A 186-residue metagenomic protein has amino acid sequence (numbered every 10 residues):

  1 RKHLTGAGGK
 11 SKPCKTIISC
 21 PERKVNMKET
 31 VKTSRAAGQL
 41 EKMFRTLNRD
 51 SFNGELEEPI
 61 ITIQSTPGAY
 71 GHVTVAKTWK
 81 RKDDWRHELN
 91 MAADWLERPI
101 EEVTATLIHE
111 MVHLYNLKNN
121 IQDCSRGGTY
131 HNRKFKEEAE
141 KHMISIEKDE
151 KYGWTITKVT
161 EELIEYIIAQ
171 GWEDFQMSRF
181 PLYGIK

Functional and structural regions predicted by a protein language model:
R1-N26: Short, Lys/Arg-enriched N-terminal segments with co-localized hydrophobic residues within the first ~10-30 amino acids
A7, A76, H113: Alpha-helical and His/Cys-centered functional microenvironments
I18-C20, K28-L89, A93-R98, K118-K186: Metalloprotease/metallohydrolase-associated module, dominated by Zn2+-dependent proteases
E101-E102: Conserved glycine-rich acetyl-CoA-binding loop
A105-K118: Active-site recognition of the HExxH zinc-binding catalytic motif
